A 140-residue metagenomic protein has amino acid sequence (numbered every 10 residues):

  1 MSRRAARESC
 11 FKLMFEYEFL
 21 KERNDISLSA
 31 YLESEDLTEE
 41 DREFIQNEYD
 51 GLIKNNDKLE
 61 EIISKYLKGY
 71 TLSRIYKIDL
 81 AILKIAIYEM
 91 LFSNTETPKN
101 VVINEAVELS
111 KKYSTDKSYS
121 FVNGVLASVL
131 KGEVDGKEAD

Functional and structural regions predicted by a protein language model:
M1-Y119, N123-D140: N-terminal interaction/assembly modules
